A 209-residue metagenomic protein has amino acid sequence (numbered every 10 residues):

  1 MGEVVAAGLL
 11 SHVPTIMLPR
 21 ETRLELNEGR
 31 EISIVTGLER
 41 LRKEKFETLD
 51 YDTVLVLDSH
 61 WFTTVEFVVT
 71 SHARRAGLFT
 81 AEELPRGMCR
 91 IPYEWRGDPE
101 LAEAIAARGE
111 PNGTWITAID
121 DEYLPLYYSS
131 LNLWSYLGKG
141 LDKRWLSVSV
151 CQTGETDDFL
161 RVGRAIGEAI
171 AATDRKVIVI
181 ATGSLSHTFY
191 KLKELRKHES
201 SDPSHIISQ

Functional and structural regions predicted by a protein language model:
M1-I116: A short aromatic-anchored loop/beta-hairpin motif
S11, I16-R20, A76, N132-K143 (+2 more regions): Active-site His/acidic residue clusters
M17, F62-E66, Y127-Y128, S186-K191: Short catalytic/ligand-binding loop motif for oxyanion handling, primarily in non-cytosolic enzymes, centered on
K43-T53, A107-W115, K139-D142, G154-D158 (+1 more regions): Secondary-structure boundary elements
D58-W61, D121, A181-L185: Short, well-ordered beta-to-alpha junction loops that form the rim of enzyme active sites and present histidine/acidic
G77-Y93, W145-V148, Q152-G154, S201-Q209: Acidic, His- and aromatic-enriched active-site or binding-groove loops in soluble protein domains that engage sugars
E103-L160: Internal, conserved structured core segments that host functional sites
S149-S208: Active-site beta-strand/loop microenvironment that shapes enzyme catalytic pockets
